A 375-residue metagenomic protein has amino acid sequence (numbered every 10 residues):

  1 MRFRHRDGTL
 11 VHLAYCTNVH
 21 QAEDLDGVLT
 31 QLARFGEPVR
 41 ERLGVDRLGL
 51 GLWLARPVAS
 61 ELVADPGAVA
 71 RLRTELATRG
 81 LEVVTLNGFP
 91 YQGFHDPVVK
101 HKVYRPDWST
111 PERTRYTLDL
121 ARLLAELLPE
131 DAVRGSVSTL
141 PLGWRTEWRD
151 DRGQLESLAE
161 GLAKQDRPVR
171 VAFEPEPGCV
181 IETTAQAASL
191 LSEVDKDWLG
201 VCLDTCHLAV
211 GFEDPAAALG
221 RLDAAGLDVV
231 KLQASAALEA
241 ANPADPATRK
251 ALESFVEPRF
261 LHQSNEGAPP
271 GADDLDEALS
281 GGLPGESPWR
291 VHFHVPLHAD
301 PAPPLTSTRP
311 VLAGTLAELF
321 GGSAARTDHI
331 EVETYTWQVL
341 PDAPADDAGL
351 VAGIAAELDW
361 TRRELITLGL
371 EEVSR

Functional and structural regions predicted by a protein language model:
M1-E126, A132, P344-R375: N-terminal pre-domain/capping segments
R2-H5, E75, P97-V201: Active-site acidic/histidine proton-transfer and metal-coordination neighborhood in alpha/beta enzyme cores
V11-N18, D46-L52, E82-G88, V133-T139 (+5 more regions): Hydrophobic faces of well-ordered beta-strands that scaffold small-molecule active sites in alpha/beta enzyme cores
C16-H20, W53-P57, G88-Y91, L140-W144 (+5 more regions): Active-site beta-loop-alpha junctions enriched in small/polar residues
L25-L29, A33, L62-P66, R149-L162 (+3 more regions): Distinct, well-ordered alpha-helical segments
Q31-P38, A68-E75, L120, L124 (+7 more regions): A general structural detector for well-ordered alpha-helical segments in enzyme core domains, enriched
K164-L279, E286, V295: Acidic/histidine-rich catalytic cores of soluble enzymes
D276-V373: Flexible, acidic glycine-rich loops studded with aromatic residues
